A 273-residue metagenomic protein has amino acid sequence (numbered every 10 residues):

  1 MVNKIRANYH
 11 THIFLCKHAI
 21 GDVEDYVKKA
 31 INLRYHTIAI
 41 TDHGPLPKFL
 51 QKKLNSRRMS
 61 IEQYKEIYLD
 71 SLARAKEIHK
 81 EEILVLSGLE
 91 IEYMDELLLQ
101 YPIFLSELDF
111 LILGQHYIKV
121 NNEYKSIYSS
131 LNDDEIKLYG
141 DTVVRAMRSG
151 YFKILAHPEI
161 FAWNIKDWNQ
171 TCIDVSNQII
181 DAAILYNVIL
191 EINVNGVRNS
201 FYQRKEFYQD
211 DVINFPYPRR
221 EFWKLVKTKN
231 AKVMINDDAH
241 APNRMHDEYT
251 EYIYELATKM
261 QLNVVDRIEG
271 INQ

Functional and structural regions predicted by a protein language model:
M1-D95, K166-D174, Q178-I179, V194 (+2 more regions): An N-terminally biased module of ancient metal coordination in phosphate/nucleic-acid-related enzymes
N8-T11, L155-A162, L190-N195, M234-D237: Short beta-strands and strand-loop turn motifs
D22, I67, L138, N214-P218: Short secondary-structure boundary/capping elements
P47, Y117-N122, N199, A241: Conserved radical SAM core fold
K52-L54, R58-E191, M260: Extended substrate/RNA-proximal surfaces in nucleic-acid metabolism proteins
D167-D247, E255-K259, N263: Active-site-adjacent C-terminal substructures of enzyme catalytic domains
N263-Q273: Extended, intrinsically disordered, low-complexity segments
